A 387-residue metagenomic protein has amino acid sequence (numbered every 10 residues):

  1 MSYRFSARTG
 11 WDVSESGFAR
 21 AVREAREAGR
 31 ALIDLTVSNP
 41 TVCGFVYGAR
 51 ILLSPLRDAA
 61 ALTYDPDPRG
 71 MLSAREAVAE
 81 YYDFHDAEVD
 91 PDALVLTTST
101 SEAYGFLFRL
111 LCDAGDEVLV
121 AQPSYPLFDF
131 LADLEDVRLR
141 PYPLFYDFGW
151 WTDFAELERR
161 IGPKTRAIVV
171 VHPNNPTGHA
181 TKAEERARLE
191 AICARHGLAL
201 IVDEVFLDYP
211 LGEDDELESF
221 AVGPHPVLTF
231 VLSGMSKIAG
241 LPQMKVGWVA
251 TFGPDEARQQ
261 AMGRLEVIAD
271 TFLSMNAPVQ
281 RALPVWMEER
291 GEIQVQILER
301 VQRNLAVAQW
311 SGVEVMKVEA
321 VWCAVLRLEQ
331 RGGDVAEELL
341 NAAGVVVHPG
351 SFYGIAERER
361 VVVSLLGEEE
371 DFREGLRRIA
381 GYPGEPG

Functional and structural regions predicted by a protein language model:
S2, R8-S99, F106, E156 (+2 more regions): N-terminal small-domain helix-loop-helix segment of the aminotransferase-like
A28, E135, R195-H196, A343: Helix C-cap/helix->beta junction micro-motif
L35, V78, L94, V118 (+11 more regions): Generic structural signal for small/hydrophobic residues in well-ordered secondary structure, especially within
A61-A191, D208-G223, F230, E314 (+2 more regions): Conserved core of the PLP fold type I
E80, E88, E158-R159, E338-V347 (+1 more regions): PLP-dependent enzyme catalytic core of the Aspartate aminotransferase-like
V222-Q302, Y382-G384: Conserved core segment of the aminotransferase class I/II
Q280, P284, L298-Q309, E314-L328 (+1 more regions): Conserved glycine-rich beta-strand-loop-beta hairpin in the small C-terminal domain of fold type I
